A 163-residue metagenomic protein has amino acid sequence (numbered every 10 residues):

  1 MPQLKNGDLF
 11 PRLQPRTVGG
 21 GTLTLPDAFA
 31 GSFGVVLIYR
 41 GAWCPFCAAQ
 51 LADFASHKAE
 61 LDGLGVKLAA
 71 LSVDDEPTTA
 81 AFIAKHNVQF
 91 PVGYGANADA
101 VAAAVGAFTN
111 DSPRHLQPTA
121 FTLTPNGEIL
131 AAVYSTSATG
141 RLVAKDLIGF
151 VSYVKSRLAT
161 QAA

Functional and structural regions predicted by a protein language model:
M1-A163: Chalcogenol-based redox active-site neighborhoods
